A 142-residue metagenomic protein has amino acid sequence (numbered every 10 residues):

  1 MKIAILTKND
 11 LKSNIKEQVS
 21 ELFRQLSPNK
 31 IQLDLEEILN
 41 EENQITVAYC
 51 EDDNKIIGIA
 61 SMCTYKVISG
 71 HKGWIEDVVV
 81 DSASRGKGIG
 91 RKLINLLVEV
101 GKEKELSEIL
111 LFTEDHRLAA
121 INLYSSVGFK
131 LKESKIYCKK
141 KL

Functional and structural regions predicted by a protein language model:
M1-K30: Short amphipathic alpha-helix that is part of the acyltransferase structural core
P28-V47: Active-site rim helix/loop that mediates acceptor-substrate recognition in acyltransferases
I45-G58: Conserved beta-hairpin
K55-T64, W74, V79: Conserved beta-strand in the GNAT
Y65-I75, R85, L131-E133: A conserved beta-turn-beta hairpin within the catalytic core of GNAT-like acetyltransferases that forms part
V80, G86-E99, S126: Conserved acetyl-CoA-binding loop-helix of GNAT-fold acetyltransferases
R91, S107, D115-E133: Conserved active-site alpha-helix within GNAT-family acetyltransferase domains
G101-T113: Conserved GNAT acetyl-CoA-binding A-motif
